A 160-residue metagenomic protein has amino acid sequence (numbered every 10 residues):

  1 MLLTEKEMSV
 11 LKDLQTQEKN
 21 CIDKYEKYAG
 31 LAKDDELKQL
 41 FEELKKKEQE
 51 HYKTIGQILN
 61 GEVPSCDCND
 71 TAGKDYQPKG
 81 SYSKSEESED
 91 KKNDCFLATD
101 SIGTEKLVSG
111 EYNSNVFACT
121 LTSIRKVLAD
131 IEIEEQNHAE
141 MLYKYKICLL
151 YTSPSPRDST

Functional and structural regions predicted by a protein language model:
E7-G30, K79-E134: Acidic/histidine-rich alpha-helical segments that form the ligand environment of transition-metal centers
K33, T120, P154: Single, functionally critical "micro-switch" positions that shape active/binding sites and transmembrane helices
D35-D75, Q136-L150: Conserved alpha-helical segments that form or flank metal/cofactor-binding pockets of metalloenzymes
K38-Q39, R125-K126, S159: Alpha-helical transmembrane segments and their helix-entry boundary regions
L44, S159-T160: Extended hydrophobic secondary-structure segments
Y151-D158: Conserved small/polar residues in nucleotide/adenosyl-binding loops
